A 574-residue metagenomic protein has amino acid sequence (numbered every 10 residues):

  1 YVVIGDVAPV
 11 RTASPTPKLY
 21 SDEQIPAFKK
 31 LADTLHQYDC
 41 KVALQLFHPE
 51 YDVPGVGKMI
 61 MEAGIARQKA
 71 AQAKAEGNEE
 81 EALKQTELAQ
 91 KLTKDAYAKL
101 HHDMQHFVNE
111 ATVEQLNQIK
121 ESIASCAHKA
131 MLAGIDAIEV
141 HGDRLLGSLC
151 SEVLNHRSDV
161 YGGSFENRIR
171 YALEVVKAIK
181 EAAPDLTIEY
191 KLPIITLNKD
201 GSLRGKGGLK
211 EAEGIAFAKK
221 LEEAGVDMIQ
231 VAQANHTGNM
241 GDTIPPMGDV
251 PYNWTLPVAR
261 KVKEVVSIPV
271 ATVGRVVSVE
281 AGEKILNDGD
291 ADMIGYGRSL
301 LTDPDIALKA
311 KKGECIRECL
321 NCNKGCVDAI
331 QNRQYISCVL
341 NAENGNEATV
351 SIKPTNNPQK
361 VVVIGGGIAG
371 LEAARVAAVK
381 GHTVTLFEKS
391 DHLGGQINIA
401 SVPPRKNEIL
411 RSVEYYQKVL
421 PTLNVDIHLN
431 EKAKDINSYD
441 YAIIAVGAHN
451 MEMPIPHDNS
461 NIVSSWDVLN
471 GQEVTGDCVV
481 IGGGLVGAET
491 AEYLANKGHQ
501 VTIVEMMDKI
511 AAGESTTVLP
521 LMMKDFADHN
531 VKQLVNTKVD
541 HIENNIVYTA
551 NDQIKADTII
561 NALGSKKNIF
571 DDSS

Functional and structural regions predicted by a protein language model:
Y1-I364, I368, E372, V376-V384 (+2 more regions): Flavin-dependent oxidoreductase catalytic cores
I4, V231, Y296, A442-A445 (+2 more regions): Redox-cofactor binding/interface segments in oxidoreductases and associated redox assembly factors
G225, D290, N437-S438, K555: Alpha-helix C-terminal capping/helix-to-coil transition sites in glycosyltransferase folds
A342-P354, P421, L429, V446-K497 (+1 more regions): Glycine-rich dinucleotide-binding loop and its adjacent helix/turn
T383-D426, Y493-T537: Rossmann-like dinucleotide-binding cores of NAD(P)H-dependent redox enzymes
H428-N437, H449-M451, V535-I546: A conserved short coil-to-beta-strand element within the FAD-binding core of flavoproteins
Y439-Y441, A445-M451, V468, A556-N568: Glycine-/small-residue-rich beta->alpha transition segments that form the dinucleotide
T490, H541, A562-S574: C-terminal, flexible cofactor-proximal segment of oxidoreductases
